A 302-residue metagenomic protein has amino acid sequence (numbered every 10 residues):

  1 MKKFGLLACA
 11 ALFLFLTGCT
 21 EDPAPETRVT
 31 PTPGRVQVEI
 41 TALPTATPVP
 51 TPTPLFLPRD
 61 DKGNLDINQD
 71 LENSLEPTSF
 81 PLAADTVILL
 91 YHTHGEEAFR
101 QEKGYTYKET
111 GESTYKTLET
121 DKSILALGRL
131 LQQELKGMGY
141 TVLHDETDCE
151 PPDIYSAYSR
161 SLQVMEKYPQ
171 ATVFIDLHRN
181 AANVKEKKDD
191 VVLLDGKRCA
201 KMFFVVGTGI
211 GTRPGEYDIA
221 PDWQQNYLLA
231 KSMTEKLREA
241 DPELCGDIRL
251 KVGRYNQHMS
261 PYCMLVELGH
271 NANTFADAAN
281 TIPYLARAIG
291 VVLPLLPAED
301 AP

Functional and structural regions predicted by a protein language model:
M1-G5: Positively charged n-region of N-terminal signal peptides that target proteins for export
F15-G18: C-terminal motif of bacterial Sec signal peptides marking the signal peptidase cleavage site
T20-D22: Bacterial signal peptide processing site
V29-T172, R179-D190, A279, P283 (+1 more regions): N-terminal catalytic or cofactor-binding beta/alpha core of small enzyme domains
L89-Y91, V142-H144, V173-D176, F203-V205 (+2 more regions): Structural recognition of the beta-strand scaffold that forms the well-ordered cores of secreted hydrolase catalytic
E109-T114, A182-D222: A short, glycine/acidic-enriched catalytic loop
D222-R249: Active-site-adjacent substrate-binding region of metalloamidase/peptidase-like peptide-processing proteins
E243-P302: Active-site-adjacent mobile loop/cap segments within catalytic or ligand-binding domains
